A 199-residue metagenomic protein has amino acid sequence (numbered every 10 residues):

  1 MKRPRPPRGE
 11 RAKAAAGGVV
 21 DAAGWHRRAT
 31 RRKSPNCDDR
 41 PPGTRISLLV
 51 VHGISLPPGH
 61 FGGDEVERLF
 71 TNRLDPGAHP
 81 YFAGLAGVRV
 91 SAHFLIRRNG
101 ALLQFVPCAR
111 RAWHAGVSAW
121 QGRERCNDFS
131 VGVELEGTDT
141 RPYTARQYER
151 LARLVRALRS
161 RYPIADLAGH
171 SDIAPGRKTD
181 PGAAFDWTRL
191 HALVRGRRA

Functional and structural regions predicted by a protein language model:
M1-E124: N-terminal catalytic cores of peptidoglycan-degrading enzymes
K2-R27, E124, F129, T138-A199: Basic/polar, cationic surfaces and motifs that engage anionic cell-wall and phosphate/carboxylate ligands
V51, V133, L151: Conserved, mostly hydrophobic/aromatic
G53-I54, L135, S171: Residues immediately flanking
R97-R98, S118, L135, R177 (+1 more regions): Short, functionally important structural connectors and interaction interfaces within domains
L102, S130-L135: Internal catalytic-core helix/loop-beta-alpha segment that presents or stabilizes conserved functional determinants
